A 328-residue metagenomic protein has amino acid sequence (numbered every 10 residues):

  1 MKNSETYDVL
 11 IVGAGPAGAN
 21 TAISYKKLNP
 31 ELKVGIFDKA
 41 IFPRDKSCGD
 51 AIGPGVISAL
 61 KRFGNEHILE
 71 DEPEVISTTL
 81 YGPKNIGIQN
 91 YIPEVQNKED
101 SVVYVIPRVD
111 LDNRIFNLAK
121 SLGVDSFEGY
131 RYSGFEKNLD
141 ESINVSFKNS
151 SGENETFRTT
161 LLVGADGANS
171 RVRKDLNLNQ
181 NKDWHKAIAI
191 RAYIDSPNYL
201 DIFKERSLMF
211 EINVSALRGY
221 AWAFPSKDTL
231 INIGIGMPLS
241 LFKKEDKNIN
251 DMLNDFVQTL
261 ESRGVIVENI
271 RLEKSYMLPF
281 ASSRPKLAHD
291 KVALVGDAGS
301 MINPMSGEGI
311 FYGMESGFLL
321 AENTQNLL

Functional and structural regions predicted by a protein language model:
K2-A17, G35: Beta1/beta-strand and adjacent pyrophosphate-binding region of the FAD-binding site in flavoprotein oxidoreductases
L10, S24-C48: Glycine-rich FAD pyrophosphate-binding loop
A17, F42, N169: Conserved Rossmann-like nucleotide-cofactor binding loop
P30, I57-R114: A conserved beta-strand/loop capping segment in the N-terminal third of enzymes that catalyze redox or closely related
A40-F63: Conserved N-terminal glycine-rich FAD pyrophosphate-binding loop of Rossmann-like flavoproteins
A51, V95-N117, A192, S240-N248: Short beta-strand to alpha-helix junction loop
L118-R263: Predominantly flavin-linked oxidoreductase catalytic cores and closely associated redox partners
L241-N323: FAD/FMN-dependent oxidoreductases across multiple families
